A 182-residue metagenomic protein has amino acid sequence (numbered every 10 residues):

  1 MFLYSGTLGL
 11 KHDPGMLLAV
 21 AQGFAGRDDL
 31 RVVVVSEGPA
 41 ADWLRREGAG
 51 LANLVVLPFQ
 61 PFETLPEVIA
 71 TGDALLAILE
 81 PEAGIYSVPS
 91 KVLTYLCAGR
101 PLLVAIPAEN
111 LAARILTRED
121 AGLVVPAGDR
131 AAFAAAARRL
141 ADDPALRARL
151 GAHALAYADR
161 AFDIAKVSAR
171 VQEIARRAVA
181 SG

Functional and structural regions predicted by a protein language model:
M1-H12, L18-A21, V33: Conserved donor-binding/catalytic core segment of Leloir-type glycosyltransferases
G9-D13, A25-G26, E37-A40, P61 (+1 more regions): Nucleotide-sugar-dependent glycosyltransferase donor-binding/catalytic pocket residues
H12-G15, F59-V68, L75-L96, P101-R114: Nucleotide-sugar-dependent
D28-S36, A41-P66: Nucleotide-activated donor-binding/catalytic signature segment of Leloir-type glycosyltransferases, i.e., the conserved
A40-W43, E63-T64, K91, L111 (+2 more regions): Short acidic active-site motifs
P107-R138, L146: Change "using UDP/GDP/dTDP sugars" to "using nucleotide sugars
A132, R139, L146-R160, R170: A short, well-ordered alpha-helix in the C-terminal region of glycosyltransferases
I164-G182: C-terminal alpha-helical cap of glycosyltransferases
